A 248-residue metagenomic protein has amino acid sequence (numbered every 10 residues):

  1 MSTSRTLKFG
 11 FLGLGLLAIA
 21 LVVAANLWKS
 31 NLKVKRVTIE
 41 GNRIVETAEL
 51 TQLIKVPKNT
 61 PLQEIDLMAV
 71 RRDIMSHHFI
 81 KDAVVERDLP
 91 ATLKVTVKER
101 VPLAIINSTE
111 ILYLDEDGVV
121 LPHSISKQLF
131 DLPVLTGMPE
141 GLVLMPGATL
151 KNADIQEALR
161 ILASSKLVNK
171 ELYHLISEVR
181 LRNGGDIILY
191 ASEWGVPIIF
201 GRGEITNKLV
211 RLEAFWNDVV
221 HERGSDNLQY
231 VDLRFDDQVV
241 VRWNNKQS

Functional and structural regions predicted by a protein language model:
M1-R36, A48-P61, M68-S76, D82-V84 (+1 more regions): Charged, solvent-exposed interaction patches on well-folded alpha/beta domains that mediate macromolecular contacts
I39: Extended, alpha-helix-rich binding/interface surfaces that flank or overlap catalytic cores and mediate recognition
